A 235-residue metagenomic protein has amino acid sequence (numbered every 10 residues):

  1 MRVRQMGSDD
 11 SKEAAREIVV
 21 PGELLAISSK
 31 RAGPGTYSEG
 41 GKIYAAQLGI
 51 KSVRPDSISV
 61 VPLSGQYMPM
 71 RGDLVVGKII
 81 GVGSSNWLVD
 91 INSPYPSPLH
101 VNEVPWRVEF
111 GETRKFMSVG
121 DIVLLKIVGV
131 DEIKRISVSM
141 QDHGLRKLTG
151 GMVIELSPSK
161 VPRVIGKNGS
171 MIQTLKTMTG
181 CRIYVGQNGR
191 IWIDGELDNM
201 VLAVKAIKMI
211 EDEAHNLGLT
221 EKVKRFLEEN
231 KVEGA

Functional and structural regions predicted by a protein language model:
M1-L124, V128-A235: Single-stranded RNA-binding regions, centering on S1/OB-family and related RNA-binding modules
